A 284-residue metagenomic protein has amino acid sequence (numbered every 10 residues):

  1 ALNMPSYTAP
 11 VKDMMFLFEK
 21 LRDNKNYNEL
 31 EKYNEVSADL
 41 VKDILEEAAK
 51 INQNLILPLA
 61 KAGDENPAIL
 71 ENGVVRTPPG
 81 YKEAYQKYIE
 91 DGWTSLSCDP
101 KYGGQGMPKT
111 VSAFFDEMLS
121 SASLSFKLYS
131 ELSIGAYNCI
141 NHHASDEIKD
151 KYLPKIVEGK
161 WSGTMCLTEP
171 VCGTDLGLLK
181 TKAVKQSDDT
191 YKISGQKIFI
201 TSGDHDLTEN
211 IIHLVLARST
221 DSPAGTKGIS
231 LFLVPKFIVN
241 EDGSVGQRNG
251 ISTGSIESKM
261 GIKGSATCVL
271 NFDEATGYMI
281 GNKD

Functional and structural regions predicted by a protein language model:
L2-L128, E147, K151: Amphipathic, small/basic residue-rich leader segments at the start of a protein or domain
M14-N26, I51-L59, E147, I193-S194 (+2 more regions): Long, well-ordered alpha-helical segments
Y81, L132-S133, A144-T181: Internal maturation/activation junctions in enzymes
K87, S95-S97, T164-C166, K180-V184 (+7 more regions): Structured core elements
S95-P100, A122-Y137, G159-E169, S230-L231: Core alpha/beta catalytic barrel or barrel-like domain that forms the active/cofactor pocket in diverse metabolic
V171-T174, D204-D206, P223, K259-S265: Short Gly/Pro-enriched turn/cap motifs at secondary-structure boundaries
T190, S194-S244, R248: A short core secondary-structure module
F199-T201, I238-G254, K259, A266-D284: A glycine-rich, basic-preceded beta-loop-alpha segment at the flavin cofactor/substrate interface of flavin-utilizing
